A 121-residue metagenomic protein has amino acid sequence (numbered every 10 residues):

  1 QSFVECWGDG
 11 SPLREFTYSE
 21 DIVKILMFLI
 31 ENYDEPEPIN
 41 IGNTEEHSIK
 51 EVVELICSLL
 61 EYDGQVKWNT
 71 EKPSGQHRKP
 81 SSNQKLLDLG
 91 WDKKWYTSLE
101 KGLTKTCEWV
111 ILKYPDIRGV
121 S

Functional and structural regions predicted by a protein language model:
Q1-S121: C-terminal substrate-binding subdomain of Rossmann-fold SDR/epimerase-dehydratase oxidoreductases
